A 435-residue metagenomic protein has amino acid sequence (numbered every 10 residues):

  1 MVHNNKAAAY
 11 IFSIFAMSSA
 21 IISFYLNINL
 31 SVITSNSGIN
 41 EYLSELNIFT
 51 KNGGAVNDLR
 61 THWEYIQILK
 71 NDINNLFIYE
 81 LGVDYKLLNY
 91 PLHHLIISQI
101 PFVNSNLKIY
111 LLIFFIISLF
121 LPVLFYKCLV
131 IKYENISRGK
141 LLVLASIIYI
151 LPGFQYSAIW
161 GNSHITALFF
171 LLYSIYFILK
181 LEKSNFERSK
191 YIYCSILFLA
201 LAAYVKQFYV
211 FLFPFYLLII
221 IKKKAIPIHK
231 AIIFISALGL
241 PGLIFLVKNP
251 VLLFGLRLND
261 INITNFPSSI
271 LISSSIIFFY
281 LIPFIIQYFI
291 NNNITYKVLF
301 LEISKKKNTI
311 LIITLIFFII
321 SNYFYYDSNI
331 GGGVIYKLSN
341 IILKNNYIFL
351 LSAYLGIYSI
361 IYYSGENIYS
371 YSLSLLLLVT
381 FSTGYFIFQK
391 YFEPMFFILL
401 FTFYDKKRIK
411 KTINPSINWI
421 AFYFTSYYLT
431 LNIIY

Functional and structural regions predicted by a protein language model:
M1-E45, L142, I303-I312, G365-E366 (+2 more regions): Start-transfer (signal-anchor) and selected internal transmembrane alpha helices of multi-pass inner/ER membrane
G38-Y85, L92-L95, I178: Extracytosolic helix-loop segments that constitute the early lumenal/periplasmic catalytic or substrate-binding loops
K108-E134, Y173: Transmembrane-helix motifs of polytopic, lipid-linked glycan transferases
K140-G153, I165-L172, I192-S195: Membrane-embedded helix bundles of polyisoprenyl
A145, K190-Q207, F213-L218, I235-P241 (+1 more regions): Membrane-interface alpha helices of multi-pass inner-membrane proteins
Y156-T166, F388-Q389: Short acidic/glycine- and proline-prone juxtamembrane loop motifs at membrane-interface regions of multi-pass membrane
T166-S184, Y193-C194, I398-L399: Specific aromatic-rich, kink-prone transmembrane helix
F213-P214, L218-V334, S426-I434: Membrane-lumen/periplasm interface segments of specific transmembrane helices in polyprenyl phosphate-linked
